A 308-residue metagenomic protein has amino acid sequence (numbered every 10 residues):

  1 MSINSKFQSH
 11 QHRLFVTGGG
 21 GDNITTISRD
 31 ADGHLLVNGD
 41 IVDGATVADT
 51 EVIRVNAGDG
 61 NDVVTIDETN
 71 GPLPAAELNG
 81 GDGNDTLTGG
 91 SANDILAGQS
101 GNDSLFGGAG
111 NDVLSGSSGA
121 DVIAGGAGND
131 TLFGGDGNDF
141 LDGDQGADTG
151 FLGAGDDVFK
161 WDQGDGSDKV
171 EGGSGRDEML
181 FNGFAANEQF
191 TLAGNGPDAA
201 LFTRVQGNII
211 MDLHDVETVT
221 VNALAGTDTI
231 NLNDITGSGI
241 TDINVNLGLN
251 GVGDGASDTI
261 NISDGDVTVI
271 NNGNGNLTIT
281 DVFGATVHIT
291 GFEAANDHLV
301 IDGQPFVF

Functional and structural regions predicted by a protein language model:
M1-F308: Acidic, glycine-rich low-complexity segments
